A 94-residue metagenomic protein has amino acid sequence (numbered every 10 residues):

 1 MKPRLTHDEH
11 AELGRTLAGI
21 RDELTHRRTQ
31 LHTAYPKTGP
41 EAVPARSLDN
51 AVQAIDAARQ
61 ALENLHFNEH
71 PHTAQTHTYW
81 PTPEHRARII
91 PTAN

Functional and structural regions predicted by a protein language model:
M1-A34: N-terminal acidic leader/helix
A11-L13, H26, R59, T73 (+1 more regions): Low-complexity, compositionally biased segments
R15, W80-N94: Long, non-catalytic architectural segments outside compact domain cores
I20, I55, I89-I90: Weak global preference for isoleucine
K37-H85: Short, charge-rich amphipathic interface segments used for partner binding and complex assembly
